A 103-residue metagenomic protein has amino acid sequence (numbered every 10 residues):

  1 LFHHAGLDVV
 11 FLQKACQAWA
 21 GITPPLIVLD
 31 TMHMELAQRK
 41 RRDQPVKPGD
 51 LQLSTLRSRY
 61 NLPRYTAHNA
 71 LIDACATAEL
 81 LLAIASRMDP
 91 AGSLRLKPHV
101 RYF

Functional and structural regions predicted by a protein language model:
L1-F103: Metal-dependent phosphoesterase core characteristic of DEDDh/y 3'-5' exonuclease domains
